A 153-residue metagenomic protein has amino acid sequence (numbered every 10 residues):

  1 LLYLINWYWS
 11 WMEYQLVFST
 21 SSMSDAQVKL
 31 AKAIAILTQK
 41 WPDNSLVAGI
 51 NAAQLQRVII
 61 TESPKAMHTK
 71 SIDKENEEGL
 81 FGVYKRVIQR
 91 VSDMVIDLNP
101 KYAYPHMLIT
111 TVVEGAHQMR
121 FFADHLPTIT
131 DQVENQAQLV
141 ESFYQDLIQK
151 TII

Functional and structural regions predicted by a protein language model:
L2-W11, Q15-L16, L80: Alpha-helical DNA-contacting segments of helix-turn-helix folds
Y3, V17-Q54: Hydrophobic alpha-helical connector segments
L4, K29-A33, Y104-L108, L139-V140: Residue-level detector of well-ordered alpha-helical segments, enriched for hydrophobic/aromatic packing positions
E13, V17-F18, S92-I96: Amphipathic alpha-helical segments within well-ordered protein domains
S22-K29, K101-P105, V133-Q136: Residue-level recognition of alpha-helical structural elements
V28, V58-D97, Q138-S142: Amphipathic alpha-helical packing segments from all-alpha helical-bundle domains
Q39-K40, K85-K101, T110-I153: C-terminal peripheral helix-coil segments that are non-catalytic and often amphipathic
W41-K74, A123-H125: Amphipathic alpha-helical segments used for helix-helix packing
